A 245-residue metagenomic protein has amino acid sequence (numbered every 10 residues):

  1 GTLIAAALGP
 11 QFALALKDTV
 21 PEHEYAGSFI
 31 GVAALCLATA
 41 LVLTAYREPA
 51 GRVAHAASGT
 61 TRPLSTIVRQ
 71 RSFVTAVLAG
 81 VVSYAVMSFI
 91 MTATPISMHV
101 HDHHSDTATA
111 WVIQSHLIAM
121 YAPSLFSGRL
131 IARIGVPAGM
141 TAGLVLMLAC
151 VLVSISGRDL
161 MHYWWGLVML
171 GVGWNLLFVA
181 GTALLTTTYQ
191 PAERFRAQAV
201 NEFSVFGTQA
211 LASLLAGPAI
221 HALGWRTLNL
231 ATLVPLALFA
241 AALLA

Functional and structural regions predicted by a protein language model:
A13-L14, A33-V53, A242-L244: C-terminal membrane-cytosol helix-exit motif in multi-pass small-molecule transporters
K17, A122-V136, I220: Helix-to-loop junctions at the C-terminal end of transmembrane segments in multipass secondary transporters
E48-V77: Juxtamembrane intracellular "pre-TM" segments in multi-pass secondary transporters
R69-M87, V168: Pair of pore-lining "gating" transmembrane helices in MFS-fold secondary transporters
T92-V112: Short amphipathic helix-loop junctions that connect adjacent transmembrane helices in Major Facilitator Superfamily/SLC
A138-L152, L233: Structural signature of the two symmetry-related core transmembrane helices
L176-Y189: Intracellular juxtamembrane helix-capping segments at the cytosolic ends of symmetry-related transmembrane helices
E193-L223: A late C-terminal transmembrane helix in Major Facilitator Superfamily
